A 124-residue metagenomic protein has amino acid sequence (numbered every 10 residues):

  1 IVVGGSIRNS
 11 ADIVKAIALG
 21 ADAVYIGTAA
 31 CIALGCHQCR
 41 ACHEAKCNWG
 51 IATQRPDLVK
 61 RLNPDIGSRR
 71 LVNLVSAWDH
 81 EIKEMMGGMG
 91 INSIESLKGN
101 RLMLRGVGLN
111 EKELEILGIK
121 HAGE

Functional and structural regions predicted by a protein language model:
I1-G4: Short beta-strand/loop segments at the ligand-binding rim of alpha/beta enzyme cores
R8-V14, A18-E124: Alpha/beta catalytic cores of nucleotide-metabolism and tRNA/nucleoside-modifying enzymes
